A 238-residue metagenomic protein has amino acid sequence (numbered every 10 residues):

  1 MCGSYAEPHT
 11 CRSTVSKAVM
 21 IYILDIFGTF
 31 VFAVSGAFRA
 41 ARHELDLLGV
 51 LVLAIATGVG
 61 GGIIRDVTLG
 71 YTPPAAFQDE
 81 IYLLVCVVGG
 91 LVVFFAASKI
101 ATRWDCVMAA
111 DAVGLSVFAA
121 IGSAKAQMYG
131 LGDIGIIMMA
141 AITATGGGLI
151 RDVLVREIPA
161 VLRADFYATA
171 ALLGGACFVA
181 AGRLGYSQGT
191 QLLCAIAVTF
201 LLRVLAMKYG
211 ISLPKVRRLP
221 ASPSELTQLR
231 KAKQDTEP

Functional and structural regions predicted by a protein language model:
K17-I23, V67-F77, G122-G135, A180-Q191: Helix-coil boundary and interhelical linker segments in multi-pass alpha-helical membrane proteins
V19-T29, I55, P74-V88, G132-A144: Structural signature of hydrophobic alpha-helical transmembrane segments
A33-H43, D66, L91-W104, L149-A160 (+1 more regions): C-terminal ends of transmembrane helices
L48-A56, D79-L83, W104-L115, M139 (+1 more regions): Cytoplasmic-side transmembrane-helix entry/capping segments in multi-pass membrane proteins
V52-A56, I63-L69, M138, I142 (+1 more regions): Short, structured motif recognition centered on aromatic/hydrophobic residues
V87-K125: Ordered, amphipathic secondary-structure segments that act as subunit-interaction surfaces in large macromolecular
P214-D235: Short, highly charged, low-complexity non-transmembrane loops/tails of multi-pass membrane proteins
